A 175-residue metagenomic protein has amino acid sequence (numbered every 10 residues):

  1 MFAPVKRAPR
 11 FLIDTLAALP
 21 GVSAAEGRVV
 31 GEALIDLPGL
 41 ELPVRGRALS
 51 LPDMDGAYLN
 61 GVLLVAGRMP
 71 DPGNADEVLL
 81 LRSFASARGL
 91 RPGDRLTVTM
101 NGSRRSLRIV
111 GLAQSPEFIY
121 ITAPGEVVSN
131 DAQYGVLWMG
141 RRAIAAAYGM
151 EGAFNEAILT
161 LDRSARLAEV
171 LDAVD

Functional and structural regions predicted by a protein language model:
M1-D175: Membrane transport/envelope proteins' first extracytoplasmic loop
